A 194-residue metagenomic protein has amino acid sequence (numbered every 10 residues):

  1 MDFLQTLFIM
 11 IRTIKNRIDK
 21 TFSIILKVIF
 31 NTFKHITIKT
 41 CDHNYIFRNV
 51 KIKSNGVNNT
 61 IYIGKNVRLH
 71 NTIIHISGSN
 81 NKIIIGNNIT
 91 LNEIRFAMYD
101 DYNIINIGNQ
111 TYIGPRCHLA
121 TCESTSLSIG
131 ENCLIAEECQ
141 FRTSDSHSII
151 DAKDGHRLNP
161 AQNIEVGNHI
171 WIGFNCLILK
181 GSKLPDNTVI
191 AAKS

Functional and structural regions predicted by a protein language model:
M1-T143, N163-H169, C176-I178, D186: Domain-scale signature associated with acetyltransferase and cell-envelope carbohydrate enzymes
I150-R157: Flexible, solvent-exposed loop segments that connect beta-strands
P160: Nucleotide-sugar donor phosphate/pyrophosphate-binding loop at the beta->alpha transition of glycosyltransferases
K183-S194: C-terminal/domain-terminus segments
